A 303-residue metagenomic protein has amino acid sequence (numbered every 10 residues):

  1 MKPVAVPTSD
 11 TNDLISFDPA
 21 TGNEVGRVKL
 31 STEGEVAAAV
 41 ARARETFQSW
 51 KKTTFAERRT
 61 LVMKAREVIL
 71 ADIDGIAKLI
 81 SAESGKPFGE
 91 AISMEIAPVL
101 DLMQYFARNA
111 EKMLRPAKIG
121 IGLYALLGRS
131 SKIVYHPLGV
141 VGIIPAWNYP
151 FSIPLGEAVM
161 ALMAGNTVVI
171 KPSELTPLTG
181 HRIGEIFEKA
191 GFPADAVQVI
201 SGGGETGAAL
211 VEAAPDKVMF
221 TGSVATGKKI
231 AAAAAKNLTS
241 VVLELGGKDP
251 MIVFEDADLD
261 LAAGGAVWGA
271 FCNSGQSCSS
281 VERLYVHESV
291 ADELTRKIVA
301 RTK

Functional and structural regions predicted by a protein language model:
M1-R129: N-terminal Rossmann-like NAD(P)+-binding subdomain of aldehyde/semialdehyde dehydrogenases
G22, R58, I80, M103 (+6 more regions): Residue-level signal for inorganic ion chemistry
N23-V25, L138-V140, K248-D249, S279-V281: Short, solvent-exposed beta-strand edge segments and adjacent coil->beta transition regions
V40, V62-R66, A77, L100 (+8 more regions): Hydrophobic face of alpha-helices
E45-K52, E67-D74, G85, R108-K112 (+6 more regions): Generic secondary-structure signature for well-ordered alpha-helical cores
G120-L261: Rossmann-like NAD(P) dinucleotide-binding subdomain of oxidoreductase/dehydrogenase enzymes
A225-K303: ALDH superfamily catalytic-core signature
